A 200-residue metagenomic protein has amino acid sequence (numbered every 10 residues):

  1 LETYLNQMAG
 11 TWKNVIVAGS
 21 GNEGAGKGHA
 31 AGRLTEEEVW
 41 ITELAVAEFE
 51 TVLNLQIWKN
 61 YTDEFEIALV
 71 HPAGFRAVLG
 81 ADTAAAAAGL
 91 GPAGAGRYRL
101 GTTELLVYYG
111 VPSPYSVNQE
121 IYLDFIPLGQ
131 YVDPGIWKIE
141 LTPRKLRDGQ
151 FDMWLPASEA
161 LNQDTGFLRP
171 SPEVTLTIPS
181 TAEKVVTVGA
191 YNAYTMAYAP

Functional and structural regions predicted by a protein language model:
L1-P200: Loop-rich non-cytosolic ectodomains and luminal regions
